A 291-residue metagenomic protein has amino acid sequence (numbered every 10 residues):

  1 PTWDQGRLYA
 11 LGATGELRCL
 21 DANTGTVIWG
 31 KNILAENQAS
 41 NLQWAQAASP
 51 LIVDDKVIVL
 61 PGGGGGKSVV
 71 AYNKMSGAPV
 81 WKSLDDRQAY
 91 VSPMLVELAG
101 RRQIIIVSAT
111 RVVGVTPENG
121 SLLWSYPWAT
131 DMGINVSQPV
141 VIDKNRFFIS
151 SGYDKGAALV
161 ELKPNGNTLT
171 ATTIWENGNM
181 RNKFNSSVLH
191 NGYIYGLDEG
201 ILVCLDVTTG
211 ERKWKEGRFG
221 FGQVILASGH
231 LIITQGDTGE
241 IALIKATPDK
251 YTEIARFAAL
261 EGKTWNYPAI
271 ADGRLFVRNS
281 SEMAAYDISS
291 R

Functional and structural regions predicted by a protein language model:
T2-R291: Noncatalytic, solvent-exposed loop/strand surfaces of beta-propeller-type extracellular/periplasmic domains
